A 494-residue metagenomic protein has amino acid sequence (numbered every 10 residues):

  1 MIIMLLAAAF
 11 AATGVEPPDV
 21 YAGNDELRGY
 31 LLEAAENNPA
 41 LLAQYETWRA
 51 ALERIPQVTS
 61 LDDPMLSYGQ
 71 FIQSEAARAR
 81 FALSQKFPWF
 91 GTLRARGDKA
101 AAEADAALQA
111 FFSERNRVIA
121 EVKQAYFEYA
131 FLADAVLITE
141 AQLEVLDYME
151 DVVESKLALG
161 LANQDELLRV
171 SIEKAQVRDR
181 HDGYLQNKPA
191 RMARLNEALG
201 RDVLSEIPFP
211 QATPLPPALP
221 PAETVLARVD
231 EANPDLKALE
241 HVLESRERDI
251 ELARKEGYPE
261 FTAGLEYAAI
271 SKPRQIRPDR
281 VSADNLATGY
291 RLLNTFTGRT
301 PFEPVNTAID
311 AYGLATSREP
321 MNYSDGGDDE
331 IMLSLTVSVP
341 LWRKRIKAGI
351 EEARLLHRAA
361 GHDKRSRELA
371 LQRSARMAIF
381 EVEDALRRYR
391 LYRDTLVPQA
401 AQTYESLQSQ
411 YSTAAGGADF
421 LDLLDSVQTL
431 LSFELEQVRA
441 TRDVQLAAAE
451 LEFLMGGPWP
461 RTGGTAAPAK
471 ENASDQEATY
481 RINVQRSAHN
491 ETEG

Functional and structural regions predicted by a protein language model:
A9-F71, A77-R78, A82, K86-F87 (+11 more regions): Bacterial Sec-pathway N-terminal export signals of envelope proteins
T13-T139, D147, L161-L167, A175 (+3 more regions): Short flexible linkers and secondary-structure junctions
L42-E46, T59, P88-R115, D165 (+6 more regions): Sec/SRP-type N-terminal targeting helices
M65-S67, A238, E260-G264, S334-T336 (+1 more regions): Residue-level detector of the transmembrane beta-barrel scaffold of outer-membrane proteins
Q70-S74, F87, Y267-S271, V339-R343 (+1 more regions): Transmembrane beta-strands of outer-membrane beta-barrel pores
Q73-E75, D325-D329, S432: Short sequence motifs at beta-strands and strand-loop junctions characteristic of Gram-negative outer-membrane
R115, D147, Q176-V203, V397-P460 (+1 more regions): Short segments within alpha-helical structural elements
R117-K237, V242-R246, A253-E256, A378-A385 (+3 more regions): Periplasmic alpha-helical coiled-coil/stalk elements that build and connect Gram-negative outer-membrane
